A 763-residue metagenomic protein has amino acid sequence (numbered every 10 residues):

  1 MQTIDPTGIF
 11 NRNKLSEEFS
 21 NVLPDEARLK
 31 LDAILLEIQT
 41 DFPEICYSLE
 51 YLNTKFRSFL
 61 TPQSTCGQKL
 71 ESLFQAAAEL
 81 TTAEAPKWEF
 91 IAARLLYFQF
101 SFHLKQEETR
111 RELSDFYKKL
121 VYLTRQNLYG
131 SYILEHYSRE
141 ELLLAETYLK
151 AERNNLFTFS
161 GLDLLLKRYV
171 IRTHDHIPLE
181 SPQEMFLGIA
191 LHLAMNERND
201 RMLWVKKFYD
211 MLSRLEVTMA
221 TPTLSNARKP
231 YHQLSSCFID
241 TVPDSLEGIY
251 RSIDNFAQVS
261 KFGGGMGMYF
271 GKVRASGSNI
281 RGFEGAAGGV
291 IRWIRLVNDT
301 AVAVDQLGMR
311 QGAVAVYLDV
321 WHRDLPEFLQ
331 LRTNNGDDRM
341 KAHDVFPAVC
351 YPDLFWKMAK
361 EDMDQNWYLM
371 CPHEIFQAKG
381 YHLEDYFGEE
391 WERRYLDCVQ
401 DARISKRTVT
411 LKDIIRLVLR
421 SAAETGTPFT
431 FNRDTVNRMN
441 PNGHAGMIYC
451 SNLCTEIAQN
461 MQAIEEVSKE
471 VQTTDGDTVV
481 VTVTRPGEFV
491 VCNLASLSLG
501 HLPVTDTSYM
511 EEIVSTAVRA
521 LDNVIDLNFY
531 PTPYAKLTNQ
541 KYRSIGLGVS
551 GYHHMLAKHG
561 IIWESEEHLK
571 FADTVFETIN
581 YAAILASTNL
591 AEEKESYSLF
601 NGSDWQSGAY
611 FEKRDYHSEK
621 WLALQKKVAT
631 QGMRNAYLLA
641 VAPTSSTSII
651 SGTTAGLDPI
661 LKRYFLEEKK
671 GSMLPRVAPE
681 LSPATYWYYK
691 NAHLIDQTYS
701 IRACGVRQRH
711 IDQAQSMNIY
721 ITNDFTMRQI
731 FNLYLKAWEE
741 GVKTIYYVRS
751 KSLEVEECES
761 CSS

Functional and structural regions predicted by a protein language model:
M1-I177: Often metal-dependent polyanion-binding catalytic scaffolds in large enzymes
I9, Q39, I171, I177 (+14 more regions): Function-dense linear segments that define catalytic or interfacial modules in macromolecule-processing proteins
F74-A76, A92-F98, M211, S225-K229 (+11 more regions): A glycine-rich phosphate-binding loop feature that marks nucleotide/adenosyl-phosphate handling sites
W88-T124, L162, Y351, V436-V467 (+6 more regions): Terminal amphipathic helices with adjacent charged low-complexity linkers/tails
L144, N154-D163, T455-Q459, L521 (+5 more regions): Catalytic alpha/beta core of large soluble enzyme barrels
I177-E247, G388-E389, R393-S421, T425-T430 (+1 more regions): Gly/Pro-rich turn-and-neighbor structural signature
M211, V514-K536, I562-T644, L733: Internal maturation/activation junctions in enzymes
Q330, H343-T425, R433: Polar, glycine-rich mid-to-C-terminal structural blocks that act as macromolecule-binding/assembly scaffolds
